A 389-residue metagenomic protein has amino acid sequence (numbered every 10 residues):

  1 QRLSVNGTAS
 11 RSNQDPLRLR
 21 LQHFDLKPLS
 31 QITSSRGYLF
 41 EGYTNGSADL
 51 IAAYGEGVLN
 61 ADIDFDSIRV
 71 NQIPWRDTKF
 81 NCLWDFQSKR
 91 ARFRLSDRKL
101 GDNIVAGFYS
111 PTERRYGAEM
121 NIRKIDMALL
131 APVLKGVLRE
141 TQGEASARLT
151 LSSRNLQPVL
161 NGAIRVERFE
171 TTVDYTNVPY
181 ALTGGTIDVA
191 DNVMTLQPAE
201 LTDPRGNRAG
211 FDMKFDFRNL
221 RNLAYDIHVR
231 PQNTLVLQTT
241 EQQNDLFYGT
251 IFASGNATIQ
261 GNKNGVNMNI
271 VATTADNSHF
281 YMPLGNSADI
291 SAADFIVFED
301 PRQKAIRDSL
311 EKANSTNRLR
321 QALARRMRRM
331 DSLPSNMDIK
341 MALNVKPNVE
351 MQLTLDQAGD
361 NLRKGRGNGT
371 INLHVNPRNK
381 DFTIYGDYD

Functional and structural regions predicted by a protein language model:
Q1-M194, F211-D389: Membrane-proximal interfacial segments on either side of biological membranes
D97-R98, L201-D203: Outer-membrane beta-barrel transmembrane domain signature of Gram-negative proteins, especially the mid-to-C-terminal
